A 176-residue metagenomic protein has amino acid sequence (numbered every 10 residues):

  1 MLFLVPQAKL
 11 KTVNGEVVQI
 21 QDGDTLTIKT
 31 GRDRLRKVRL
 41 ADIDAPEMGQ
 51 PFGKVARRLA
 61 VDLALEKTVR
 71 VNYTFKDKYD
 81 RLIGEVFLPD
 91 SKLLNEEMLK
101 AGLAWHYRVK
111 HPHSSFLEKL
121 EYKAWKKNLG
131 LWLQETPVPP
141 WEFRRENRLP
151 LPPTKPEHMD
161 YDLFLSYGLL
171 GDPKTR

Functional and structural regions predicted by a protein language model:
M1-L169, R176: Small beta-barrel nucleic-acid-binding modules, primarily SNase/OB-fold domains and secondarily Tudor-like barrels
